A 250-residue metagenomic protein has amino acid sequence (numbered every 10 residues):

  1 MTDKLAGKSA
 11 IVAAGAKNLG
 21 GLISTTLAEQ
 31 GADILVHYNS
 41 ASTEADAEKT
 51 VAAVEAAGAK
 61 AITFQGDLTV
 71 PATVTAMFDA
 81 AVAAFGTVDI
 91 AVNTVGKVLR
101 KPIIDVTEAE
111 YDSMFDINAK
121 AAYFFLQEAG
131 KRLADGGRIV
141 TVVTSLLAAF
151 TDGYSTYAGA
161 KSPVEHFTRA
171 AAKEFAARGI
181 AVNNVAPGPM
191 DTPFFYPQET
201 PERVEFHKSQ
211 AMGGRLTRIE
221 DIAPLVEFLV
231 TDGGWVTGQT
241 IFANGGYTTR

Functional and structural regions predicted by a protein language model:
D3-L35: Canonical Rossmann dinucleotide-binding motif of NAD(H)/NADP(H)-dependent dehydrogenases/reductases, specifically
K4, G86, L126, R132 (+2 more regions): C-terminal substrate-recognition "lid" of short-chain dehydrogenase/reductases
A32-A47: Conserved glycine-rich Rossmann-like NAD(P)H-binding loop of the short-chain dehydrogenase/reductase
E44, Q65-M77, E108, I219-D221: The beta1-alpha1 cofactor-binding region of Rossmann-like NAD(H)/NADP(H)-dependent oxidoreductases
R100, V140-P163, T168-A177, P189: Catalytic loop of short-chain dehydrogenase/reductase
P102-I103, T107-D112, H207: Substrate-binding pocket helix/loop in short-chain dehydrogenase/reductase
A176, A181, V236-G238: Short, small/polar-rich loop/turn modules that mediate ligand/substrate recognition or access, typified
